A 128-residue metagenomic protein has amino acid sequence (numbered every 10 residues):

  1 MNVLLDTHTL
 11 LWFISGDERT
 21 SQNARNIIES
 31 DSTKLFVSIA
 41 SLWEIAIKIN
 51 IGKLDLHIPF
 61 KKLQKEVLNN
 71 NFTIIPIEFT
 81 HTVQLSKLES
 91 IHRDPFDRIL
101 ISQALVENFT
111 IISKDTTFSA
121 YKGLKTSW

Functional and structural regions predicted by a protein language model:
M1-V37, K53-K65, E107, T116 (+1 more regions): Short, well-structured N-terminal submotif of metal-dependent ribonuclease cores
T7-H8, I45, E78, L85 (+1 more regions): Generic structural signal for small/hydrophobic residues in well-ordered secondary structure, especially within
L63-S90: Acidic catalytic patch
N70, I99-W128: Acidic, PIN/NYN-like endoribonuclease modules and their adjacent C-terminal/linker elements
F96: Acidic donor-binding loop at a coil-to-helix junction in glycosyltransferase catalytic cores that engages
